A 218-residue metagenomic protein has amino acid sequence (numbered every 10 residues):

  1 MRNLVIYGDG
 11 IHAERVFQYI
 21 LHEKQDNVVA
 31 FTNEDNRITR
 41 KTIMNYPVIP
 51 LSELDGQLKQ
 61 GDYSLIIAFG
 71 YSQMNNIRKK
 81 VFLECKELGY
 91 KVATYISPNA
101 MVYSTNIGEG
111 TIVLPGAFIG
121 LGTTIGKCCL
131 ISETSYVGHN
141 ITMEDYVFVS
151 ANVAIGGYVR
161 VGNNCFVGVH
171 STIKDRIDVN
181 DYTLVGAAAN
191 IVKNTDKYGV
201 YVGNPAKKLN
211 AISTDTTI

Functional and structural regions predicted by a protein language model:
M1-K59: Hydrophobic, well-ordered beta-alpha structural blocks that scaffold small-molecule cofactor pockets
M1-N3, Q60, A211-I218: Short, Lys/Arg-enriched, disordered terminal segments
H12, G70-Q73, K207: Short glycine-rich anion-binding loops that position phosphate/pyrophosphate groups of nucleotides and phosphorylated
E14, Q18, N76, K193 (+1 more regions): Alpha-helical elements of the RecA-like P-loop NTPase motor core of helicases
I20-E23, F82-E84, T217: Short, solvent-exposed amphipathic alpha-helical segments in soluble enzyme and RNA/protein-processing domains
E23-Q25, K86-Y90, K193: Short helix-capping segments at alpha-helix termini
T39-M101: Phosphate-bearing ligand-interacting subdomains that bind or position ATP/ADP/UDP/GDP/NAD(P) or nucleotide-linked
T94-V202, A206-L209: Structural signal for interior beta-strand "rungs" in well-ordered beta-sheet cores of soluble enzyme domains
